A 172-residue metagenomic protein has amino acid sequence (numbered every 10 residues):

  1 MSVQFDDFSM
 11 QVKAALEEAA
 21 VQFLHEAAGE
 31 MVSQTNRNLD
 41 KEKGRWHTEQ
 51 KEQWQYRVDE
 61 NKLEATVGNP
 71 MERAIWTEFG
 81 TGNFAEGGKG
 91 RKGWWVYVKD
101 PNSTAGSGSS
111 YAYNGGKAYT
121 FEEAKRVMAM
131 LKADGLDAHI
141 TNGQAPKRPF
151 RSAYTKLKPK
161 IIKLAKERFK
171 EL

Functional and structural regions predicted by a protein language model:
M1-L172: Short, Lys/Arg-rich flexible segments
